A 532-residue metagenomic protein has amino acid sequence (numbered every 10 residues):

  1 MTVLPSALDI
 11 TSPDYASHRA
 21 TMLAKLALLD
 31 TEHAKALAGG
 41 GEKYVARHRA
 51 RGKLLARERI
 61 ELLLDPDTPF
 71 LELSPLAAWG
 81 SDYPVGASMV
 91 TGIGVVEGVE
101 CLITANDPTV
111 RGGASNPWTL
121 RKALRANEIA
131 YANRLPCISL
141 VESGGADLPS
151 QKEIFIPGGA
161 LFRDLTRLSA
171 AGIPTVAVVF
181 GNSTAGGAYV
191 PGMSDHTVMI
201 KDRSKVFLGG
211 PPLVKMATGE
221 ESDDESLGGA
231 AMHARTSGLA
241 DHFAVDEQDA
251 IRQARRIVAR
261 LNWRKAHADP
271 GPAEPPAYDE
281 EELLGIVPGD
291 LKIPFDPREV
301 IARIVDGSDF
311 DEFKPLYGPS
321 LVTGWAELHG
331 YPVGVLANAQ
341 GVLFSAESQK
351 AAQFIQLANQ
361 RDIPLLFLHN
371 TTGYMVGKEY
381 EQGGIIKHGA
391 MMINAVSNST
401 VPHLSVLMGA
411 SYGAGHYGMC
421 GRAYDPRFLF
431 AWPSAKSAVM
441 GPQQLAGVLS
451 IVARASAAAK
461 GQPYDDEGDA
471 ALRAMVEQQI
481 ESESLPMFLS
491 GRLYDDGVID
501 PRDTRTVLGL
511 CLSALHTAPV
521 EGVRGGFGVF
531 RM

Functional and structural regions predicted by a protein language model:
M1-M532: Ligand-binding clefts of soluble mixed alpha/beta catalytic domains
